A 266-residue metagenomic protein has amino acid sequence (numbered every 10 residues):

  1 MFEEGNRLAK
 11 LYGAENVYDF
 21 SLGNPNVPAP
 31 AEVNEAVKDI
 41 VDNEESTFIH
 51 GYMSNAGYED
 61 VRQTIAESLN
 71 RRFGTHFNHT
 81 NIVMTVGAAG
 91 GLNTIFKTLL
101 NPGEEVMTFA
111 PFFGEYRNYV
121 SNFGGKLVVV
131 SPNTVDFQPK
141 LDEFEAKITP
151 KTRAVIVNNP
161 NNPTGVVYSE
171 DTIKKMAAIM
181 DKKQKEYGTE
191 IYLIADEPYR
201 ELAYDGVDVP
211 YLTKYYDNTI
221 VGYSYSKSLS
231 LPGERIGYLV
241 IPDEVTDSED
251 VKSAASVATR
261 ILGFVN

Functional and structural regions predicted by a protein language model:
M1-G87, T94: N-terminal small-domain helix-loop-helix segment of the aminotransferase-like
R7-G13, E44, R72-G74, I179-E190 (+1 more regions): Alpha-helix termini
H76-I82, P102-E105, K151, T189-E190 (+1 more regions): Short acidic capping loops at alpha-helix termini that bridge into adjacent secondary structure
T98-V120, N133: Conserved PLP-anchoring active-site segment centered on the Schiff-base-forming lysine
S121-V128: A short helix-loop-beta submotif of the ANL/AMP-binding
T134-V207: Active-site phosphate-binding strand-loop segment of PLP-dependent enzymes
D217-N266: Conserved core segment of the aminotransferase class I/II
